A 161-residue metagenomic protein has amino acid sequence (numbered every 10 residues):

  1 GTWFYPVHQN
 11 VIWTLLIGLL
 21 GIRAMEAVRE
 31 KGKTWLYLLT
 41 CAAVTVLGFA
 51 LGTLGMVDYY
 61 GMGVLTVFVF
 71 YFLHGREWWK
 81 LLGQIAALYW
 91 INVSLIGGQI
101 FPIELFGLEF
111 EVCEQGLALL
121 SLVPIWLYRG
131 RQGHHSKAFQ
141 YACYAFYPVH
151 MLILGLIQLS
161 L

Functional and structural regions predicted by a protein language model:
G1-L161: Alpha-helical transmembrane segments and their immediate juxtamembrane cytosolic regions
